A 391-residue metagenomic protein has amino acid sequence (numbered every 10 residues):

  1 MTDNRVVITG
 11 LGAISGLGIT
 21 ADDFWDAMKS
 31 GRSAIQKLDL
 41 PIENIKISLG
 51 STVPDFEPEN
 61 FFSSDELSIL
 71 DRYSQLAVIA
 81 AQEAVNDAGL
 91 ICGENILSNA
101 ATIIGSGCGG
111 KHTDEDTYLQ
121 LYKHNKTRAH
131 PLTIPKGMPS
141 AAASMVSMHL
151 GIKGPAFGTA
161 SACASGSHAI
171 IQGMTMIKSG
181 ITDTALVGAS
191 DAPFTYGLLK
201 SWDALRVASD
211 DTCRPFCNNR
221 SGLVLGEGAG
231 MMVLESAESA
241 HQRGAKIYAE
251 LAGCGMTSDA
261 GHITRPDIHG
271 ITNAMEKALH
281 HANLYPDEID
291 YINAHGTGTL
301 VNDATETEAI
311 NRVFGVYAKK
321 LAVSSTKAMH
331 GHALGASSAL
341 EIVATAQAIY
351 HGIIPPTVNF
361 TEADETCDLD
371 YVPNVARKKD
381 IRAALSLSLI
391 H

Functional and structural regions predicted by a protein language model:
R5-T9, R32-Q36, A208, T212-A282 (+1 more regions): Condensing-enzyme catalytic core mediating Claisen C-C bond formation in acyl metabolism
I8, F24, K29-S161, S190-L198 (+1 more regions): Conserved beta-ketoacyl condensing-enzyme motif
K46-G50, G109-T113, A192-R214, M256-N273 (+3 more regions): Active-site-adjacent elements of ketosynthase-type condensing enzymes
L76-A88, A169, A274-A282, A309 (+3 more regions): Stable alpha-helical structural segments in soluble proteins, enriched in small hydrophobic residues
A84-I96, A240-G244, M275-Y291, V313 (+1 more regions): Phosphate/pyrophosphate-binding loops at sites that engage ATP/ADP/AMP, CoA/4′-phosphopantetheine, polyphosphate
K123-H130, H168-I171, T175, S190-Q242 (+2 more regions): Glycine-/small-residue-rich "gating" segment that lines the acyl/pantetheine channel and substrate pocket
A129-I134, G154-S161, C217-S221, L321-H332 (+1 more regions): Short pre-catalytic strand/loop immediately N-terminal to key active-site residues, enriched for Gly-Thr
I390-H391: Conserved small/polar residues in nucleotide/adenosyl-binding loops
